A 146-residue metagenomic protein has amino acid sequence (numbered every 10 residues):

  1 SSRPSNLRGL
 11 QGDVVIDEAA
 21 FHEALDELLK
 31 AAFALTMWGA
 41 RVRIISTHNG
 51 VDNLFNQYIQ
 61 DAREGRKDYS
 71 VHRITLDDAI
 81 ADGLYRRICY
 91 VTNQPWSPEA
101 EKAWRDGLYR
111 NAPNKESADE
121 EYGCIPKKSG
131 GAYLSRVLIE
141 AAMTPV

Functional and structural regions predicted by a protein language model:
S1-A34: Conserved RecA-like ASCE ATPase "motif II neighborhood" in helicase/translocase motors
L25-V146: Non-catalytic, compositionally simple segments
